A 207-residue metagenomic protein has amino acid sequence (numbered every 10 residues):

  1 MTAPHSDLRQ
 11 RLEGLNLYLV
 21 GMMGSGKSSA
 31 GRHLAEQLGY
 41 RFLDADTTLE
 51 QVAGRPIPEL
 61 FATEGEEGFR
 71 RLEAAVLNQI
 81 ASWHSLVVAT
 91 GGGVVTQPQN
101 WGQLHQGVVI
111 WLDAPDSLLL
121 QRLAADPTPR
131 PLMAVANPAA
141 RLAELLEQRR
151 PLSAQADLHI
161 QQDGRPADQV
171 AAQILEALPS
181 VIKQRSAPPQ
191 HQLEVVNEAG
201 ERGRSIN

Functional and structural regions predicted by a protein language model:
T2-L12, H33, Q37, H105 (+1 more regions): NTP-dependent small-molecule kinase module
L19: Hydrophobic anchor at the beta1->P-loop junction of P-loop NTPases
G24: Walker A (P-loop) phosphate-binding loop of P-loop NTPases
K27: Conserved lysine of the Walker
A30: Hydrophobic positions on the alpha1 helix immediately C-terminal to the Walker A/P-loop
E36-T47: Post-Walker A helix-loop "phosphate-sensing" segment adjacent to the P-loop in P-loop NTPases
A45-Q103, P129: ATP-dependent small-molecule kinase phosphotransfer cores that center on conserved nucleotide phosphate-binding segments
Q106-P151: A glycine- and Lys/Arg-enriched "phosphate-lid" helix/loop adjacent to the NTP-binding pocket of small-molecule kinases
